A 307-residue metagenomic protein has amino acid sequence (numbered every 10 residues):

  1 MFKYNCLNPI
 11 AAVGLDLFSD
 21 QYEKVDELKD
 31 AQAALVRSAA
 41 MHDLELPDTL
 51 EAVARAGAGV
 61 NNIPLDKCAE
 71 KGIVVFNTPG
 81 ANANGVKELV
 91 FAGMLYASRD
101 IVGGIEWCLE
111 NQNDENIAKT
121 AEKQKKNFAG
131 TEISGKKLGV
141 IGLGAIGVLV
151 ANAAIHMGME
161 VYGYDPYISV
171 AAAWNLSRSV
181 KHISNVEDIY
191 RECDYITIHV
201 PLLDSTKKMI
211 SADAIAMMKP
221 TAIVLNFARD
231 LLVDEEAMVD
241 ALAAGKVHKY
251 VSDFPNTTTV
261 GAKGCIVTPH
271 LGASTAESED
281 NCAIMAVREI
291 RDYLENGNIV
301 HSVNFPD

Functional and structural regions predicted by a protein language model:
M1-T78, R191, S211-D213, M217 (+1 more regions): An N-terminal-biased, well-structured beta-alpha scaffold segment characteristic of Rossmann-like dinucleotide-binding
F2-N5, P9-V13, D20-E23, G80-G85 (+11 more regions): Structural/interface elements that position substrates and couple domains in central-metabolism enzymes
H42-E45, Y162, P166-T258, S274: Rossmann-like adenosine-cofactor binding region
P79-K137, N298-V303: Phosphate-binding beta-alpha-beta segment of Rossmann-like dinucleotide-binding domains, i.e., the NAD(P)
K136, L143-G144: Glycine-rich Rossmann-fold phosphate-binding loop(s) that bind the pyrophosphate of adenine dinucleotide cofactors
G147-V148: N-terminal Rossmann-fold NAD(P) dinucleotide-binding loop
A153-A154, M218: Aromatic pocket-lining residues of Rossmann-like dinucleotide-binding sites
V260, G272-S274, S278-D307: NAD(P)-dependent dehydrogenase/reductase Rossmann-like domain
